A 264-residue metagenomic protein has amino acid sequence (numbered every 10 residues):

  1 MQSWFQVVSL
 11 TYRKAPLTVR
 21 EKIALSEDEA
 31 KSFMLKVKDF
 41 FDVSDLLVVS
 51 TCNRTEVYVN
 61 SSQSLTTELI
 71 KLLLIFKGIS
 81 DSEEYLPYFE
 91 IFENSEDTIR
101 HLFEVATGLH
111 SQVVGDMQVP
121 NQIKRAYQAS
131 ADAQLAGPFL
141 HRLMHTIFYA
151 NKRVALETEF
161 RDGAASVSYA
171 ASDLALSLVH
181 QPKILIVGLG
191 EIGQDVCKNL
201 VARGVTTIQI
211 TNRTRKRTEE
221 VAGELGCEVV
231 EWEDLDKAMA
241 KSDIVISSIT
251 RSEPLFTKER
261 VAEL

Functional and structural regions predicted by a protein language model:
M1-S111: A glycine-rich (often HGG/GG-containing) alpha/beta subdomain
K14, R20-S32, D173, D195-K198 (+2 more regions): N-terminal loops that bind phosphate or other acidic moieties and the adjacent beta-alpha structural core
D28, S32, S64, E68 (+10 more regions): Conserved active-site and cofactor/substrate-binding residues in soluble primary-metabolism enzymes
D45, T207, G226-E228: Conserved beta-strand segments of alpha/beta enzyme cores
E84-H180: Glycine/serine-rich phosphate-binding loop and adjoining beta1-alpha1 elements at the start of nucleotide-handling
I147, G163-S168, S172-V201, V205 (+2 more regions): Glycine-rich adenosine-cofactor-binding loop
A222-L264: Rossmann-like adenosine-cofactor binding region
